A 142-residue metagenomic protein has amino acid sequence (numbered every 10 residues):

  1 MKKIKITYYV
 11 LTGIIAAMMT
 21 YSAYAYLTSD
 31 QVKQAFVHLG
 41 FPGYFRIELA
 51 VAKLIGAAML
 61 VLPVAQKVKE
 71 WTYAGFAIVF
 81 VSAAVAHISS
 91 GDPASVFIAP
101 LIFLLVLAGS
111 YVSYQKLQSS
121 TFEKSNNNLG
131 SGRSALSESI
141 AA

Functional and structural regions predicted by a protein language model:
M1-A142: Membrane-interface extramembranous regions
